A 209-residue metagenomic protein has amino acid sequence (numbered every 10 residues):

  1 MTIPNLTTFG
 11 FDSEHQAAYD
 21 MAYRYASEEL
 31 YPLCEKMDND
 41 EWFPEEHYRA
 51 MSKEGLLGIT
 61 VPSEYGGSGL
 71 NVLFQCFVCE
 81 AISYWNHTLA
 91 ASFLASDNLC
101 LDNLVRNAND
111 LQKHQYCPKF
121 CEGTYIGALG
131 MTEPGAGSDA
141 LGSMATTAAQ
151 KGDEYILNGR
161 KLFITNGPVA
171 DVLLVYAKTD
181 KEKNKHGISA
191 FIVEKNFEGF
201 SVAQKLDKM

Functional and structural regions predicted by a protein language model:
M1-A17, A148: Intrinsic disorder at enzyme termini
H15, A26, G55, P62 (+7 more regions): Buried hydrophobic positions in well-ordered alpha/beta secondary-structure cores of metabolic enzymes
Y23-E35: N-terminal capping segment at the start of a domain
P32-E54: Short secondary-structure junction/hinge motifs that connect adjacent elements
K53-T124, T165-V172: Internal helix-loop-helix
G123-T132: A short, Trp-centered hydrophobic/proline-enriched beta-strand micro-motif
A136-A140, Y155: Hydrophobic, small-residue-rich alpha-helical packing segments that form membrane-like cores
A145, E154, N158-A203: A short core secondary-structure module
